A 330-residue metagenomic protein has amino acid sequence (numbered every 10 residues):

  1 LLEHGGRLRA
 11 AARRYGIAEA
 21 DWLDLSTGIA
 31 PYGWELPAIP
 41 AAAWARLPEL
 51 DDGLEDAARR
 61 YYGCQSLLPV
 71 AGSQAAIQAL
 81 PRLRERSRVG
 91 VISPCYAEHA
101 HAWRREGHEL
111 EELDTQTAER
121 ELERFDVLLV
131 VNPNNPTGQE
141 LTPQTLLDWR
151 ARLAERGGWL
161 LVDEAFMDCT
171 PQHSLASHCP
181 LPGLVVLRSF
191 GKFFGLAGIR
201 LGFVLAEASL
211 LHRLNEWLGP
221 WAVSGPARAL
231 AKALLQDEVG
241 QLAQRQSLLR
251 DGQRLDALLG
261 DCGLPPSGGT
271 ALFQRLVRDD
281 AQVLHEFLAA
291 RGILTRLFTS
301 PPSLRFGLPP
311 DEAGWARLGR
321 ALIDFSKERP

Functional and structural regions predicted by a protein language model:
L1-A57: N-terminal "arm"/small-domain region of PLP-dependent enzymes with the aminotransferase-like
L36, A118-E121, D280-F287, E312-R317: Short, conserved charged micro-motifs
C64-V89, G202: Conserved beta-loop-alpha segment that forms the PLP phosphate-binding cup at the N-terminus of a helix
R82-R104, E109-E112, Q116-T117, E121: Conserved PLP-anchoring active-site segment centered on the Schiff-base-forming lysine
E111-T170: Active-site phosphate-binding strand-loop segment of PLP-dependent enzymes
Q144, A290, T299-P330: PLP-dependent enzyme catalytic core of the Aspartate aminotransferase-like
G183-P266: PLP-dependent aminotransferase class I/II
L249, L259-R291, L308: Conserved PLP-binding catalytic core of the aspartate aminotransferase-like
